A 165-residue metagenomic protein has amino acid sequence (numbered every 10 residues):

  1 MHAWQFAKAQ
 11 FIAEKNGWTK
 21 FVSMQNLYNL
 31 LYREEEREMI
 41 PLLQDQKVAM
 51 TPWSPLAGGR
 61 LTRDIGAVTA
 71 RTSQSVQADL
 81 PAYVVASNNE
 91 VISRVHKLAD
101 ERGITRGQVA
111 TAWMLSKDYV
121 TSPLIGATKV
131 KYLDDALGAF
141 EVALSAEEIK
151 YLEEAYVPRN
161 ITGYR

Functional and structural regions predicted by a protein language model:
M1-E34, E38: Glycine/proline-rich, positively charged, aromatic-decorated active-site loop/lid region on the catalytic face
H2, Y28-Y32, S54-L61, W113 (+1 more regions): Glycine-rich beta-alpha junction loops
F6-A9, L43, L133-A136: Hydrophobic packing residues within well-ordered alpha-helices of enzyme cores
I12-G17, I40-L42, A67-R71, F140-V142: Short, hinge-like loop/turn segments at secondary-structure boundaries
T19-Q25, K47-T51, S122-L124: Structural preference for beta-strand elements that scaffold enzyme active sites
M24, L43, M50-W53, V95 (+3 more regions): Conserved, mostly hydrophobic/aromatic
E35-A70, T105: Aromatic-lined glycan-binding groove of carbohydrate-active enzymes
P55, Q74, V84-E141: Conserved short secondary-structure transition element at the edge of the structured enzyme core that lines
